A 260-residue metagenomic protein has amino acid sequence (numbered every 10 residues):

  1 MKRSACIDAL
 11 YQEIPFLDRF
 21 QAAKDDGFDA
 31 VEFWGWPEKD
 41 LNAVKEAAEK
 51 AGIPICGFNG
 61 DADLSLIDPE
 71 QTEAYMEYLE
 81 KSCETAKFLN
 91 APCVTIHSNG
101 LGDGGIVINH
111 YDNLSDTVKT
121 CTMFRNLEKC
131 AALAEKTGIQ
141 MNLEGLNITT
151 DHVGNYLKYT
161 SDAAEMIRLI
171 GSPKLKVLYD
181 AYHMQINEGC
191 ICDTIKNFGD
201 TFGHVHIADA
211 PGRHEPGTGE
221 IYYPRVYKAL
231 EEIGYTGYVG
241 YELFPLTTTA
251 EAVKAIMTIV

Functional and structural regions predicted by a protein language model:
M1-G27, P37, N90-P92, L101-V107 (+4 more regions): Histidine-acidic metal/acid-base catalytic patches
A9, F33-W34, T72, T120 (+2 more regions): A generic secondary-structure micro-motif detector that highlights 1-2 residue hydrophobic/ambivalent hotspots embedded
D26, I53-D63, H97-N99: Short, conserved active-site loops that position catalytic residues or coordinate cofactors/metal ions across diverse
E32, G57, T95, N142 (+2 more regions): Conserved beta-strand positions in the central sheet of alpha/beta enzyme cores
W36-P37, G60-D61, N99, N147 (+1 more regions): Residue-level "edge-of-site" marker
P37-A47: Active-site-adjacent beta->alpha loops and helix N-cap segments on the catalytic face of soluble alpha/beta enzymes
E49, P69-K176: Active-site acidic/histidine proton-transfer and metal-coordination neighborhood in alpha/beta enzyme cores
L64-L66, E215-P216: Short clusters of hydrophobic/aromatic residues that line enzyme substrate/ligand-binding pockets
